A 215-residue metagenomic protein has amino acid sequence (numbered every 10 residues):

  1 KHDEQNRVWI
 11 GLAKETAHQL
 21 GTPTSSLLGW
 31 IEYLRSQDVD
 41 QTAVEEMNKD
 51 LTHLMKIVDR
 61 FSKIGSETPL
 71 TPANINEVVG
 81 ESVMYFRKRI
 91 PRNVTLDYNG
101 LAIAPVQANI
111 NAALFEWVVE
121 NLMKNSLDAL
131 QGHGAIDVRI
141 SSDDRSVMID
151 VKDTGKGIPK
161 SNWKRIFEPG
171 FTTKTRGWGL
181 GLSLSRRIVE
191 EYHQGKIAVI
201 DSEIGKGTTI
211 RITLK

Functional and structural regions predicted by a protein language model:
T42-T95: Conserved DHp (HisKA) dimerization/phosphotransfer helix of two-component histidine kinases, i.e., the long coiled-coil
T95-V106: Conserved catalytic submotifs in the C-terminal HATPase_c
N125-L127: Short helix-loop "hinge" at the ATP-lid/N-box region of the Bergerat-fold HATPase_c
H133-R145: Short beta-strand/loop element within the Bergerat-fold HATPase_c
D153: Acidic ATP/Mg2+-coordinating residue in the GHKL
I158-G170: Short conserved segment of the HATPase_c
V189-E190: Detector for a conserved hydrophobic position within an alpha-helical segment of the HATPase_c
H193-D201: Glycine-rich ATP-binding loops of the HATPase_c
